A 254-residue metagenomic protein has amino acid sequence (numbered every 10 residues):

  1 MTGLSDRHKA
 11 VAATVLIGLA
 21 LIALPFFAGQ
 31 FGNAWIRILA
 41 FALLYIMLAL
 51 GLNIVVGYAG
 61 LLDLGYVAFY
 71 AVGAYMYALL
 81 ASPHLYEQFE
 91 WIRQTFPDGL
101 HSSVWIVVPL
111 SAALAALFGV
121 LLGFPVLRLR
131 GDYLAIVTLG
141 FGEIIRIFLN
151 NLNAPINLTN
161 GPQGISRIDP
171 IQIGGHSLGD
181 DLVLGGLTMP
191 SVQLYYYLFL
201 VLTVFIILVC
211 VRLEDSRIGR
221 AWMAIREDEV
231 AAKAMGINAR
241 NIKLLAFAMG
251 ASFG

Functional and structural regions predicted by a protein language model:
M1-G254: Transmembrane alpha-helices and adjacent helix-loop boundaries
